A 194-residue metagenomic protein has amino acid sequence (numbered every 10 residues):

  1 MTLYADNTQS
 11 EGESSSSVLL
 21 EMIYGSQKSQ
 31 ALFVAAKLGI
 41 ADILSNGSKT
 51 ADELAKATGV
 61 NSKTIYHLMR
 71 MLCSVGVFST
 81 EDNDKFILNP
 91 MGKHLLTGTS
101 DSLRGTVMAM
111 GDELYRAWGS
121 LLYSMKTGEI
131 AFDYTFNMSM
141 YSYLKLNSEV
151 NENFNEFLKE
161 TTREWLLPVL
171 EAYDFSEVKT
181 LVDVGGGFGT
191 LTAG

Functional and structural regions predicted by a protein language model:
Y4-T180: Conserved Class I S-adenosyl-L-methionine-dependent methyltransferase catalytic core
V150, G187-F188: Preference for long, well-ordered alpha-helical segments
V184: Conserved beta-strand/loop positions that form the S-adenosyl-L-methionine
F188-G194: Conserved SAM-binding loop of SAM-dependent methyltransferases across substrates and taxa, primarily the Class I
